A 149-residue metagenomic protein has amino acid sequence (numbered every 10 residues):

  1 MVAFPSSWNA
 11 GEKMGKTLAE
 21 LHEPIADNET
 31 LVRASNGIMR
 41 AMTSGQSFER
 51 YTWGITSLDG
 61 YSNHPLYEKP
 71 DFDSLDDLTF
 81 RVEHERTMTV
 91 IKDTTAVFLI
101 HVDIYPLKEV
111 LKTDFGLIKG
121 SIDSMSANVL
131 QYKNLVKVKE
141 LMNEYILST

Functional and structural regions predicted by a protein language model:
M1-T149: Extended, well-ordered protein cores
